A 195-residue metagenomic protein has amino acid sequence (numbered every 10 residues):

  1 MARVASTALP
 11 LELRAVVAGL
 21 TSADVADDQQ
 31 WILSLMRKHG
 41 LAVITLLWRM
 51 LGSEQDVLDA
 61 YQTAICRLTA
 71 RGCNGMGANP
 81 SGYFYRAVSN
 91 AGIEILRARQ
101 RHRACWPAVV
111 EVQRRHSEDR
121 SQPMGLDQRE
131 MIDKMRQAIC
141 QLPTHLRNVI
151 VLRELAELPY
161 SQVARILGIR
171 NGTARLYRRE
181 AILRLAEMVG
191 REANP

Functional and structural regions predicted by a protein language model:
G19-T45, Q55: A short, charge-rich alpha-helical start-of-domain segment used by transcription regulators
T21-S22, Q30, E111-C140: Acidic, proline/glycine-rich intrinsically disordered inter-domain spacer in sigma factors
V25, G52, Q62-P80, A98-Q100: Sigma70-family region 2
H39-G40, R49-M50, V151-L158: Short helix-capping/turn signature of helix-turn-helix
V43, L47, V57-L68, F84-A87 (+2 more regions): Short, small-hydrophobic-rich alpha-helical interface motif
R86-A108, Q128: Arg/Lys-rich amphipathic alpha helix in sigma70-family domain 2
S89, S161, L167-A193: DNA-recognition helix of helix-turn-helix
C140, T144, N148, A156-T173: Helix-turn-helix DNA-binding module
